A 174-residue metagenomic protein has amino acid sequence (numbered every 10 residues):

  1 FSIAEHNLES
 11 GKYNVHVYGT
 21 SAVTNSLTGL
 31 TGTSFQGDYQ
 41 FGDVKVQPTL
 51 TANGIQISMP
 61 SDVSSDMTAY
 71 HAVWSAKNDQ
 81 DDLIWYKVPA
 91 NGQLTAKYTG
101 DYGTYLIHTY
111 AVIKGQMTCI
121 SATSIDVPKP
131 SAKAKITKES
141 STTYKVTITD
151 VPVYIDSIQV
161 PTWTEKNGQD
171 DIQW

Functional and structural regions predicted by a protein language model:
A4-K12, A96-T104, P152: Surface-exposed, short loops/turns at beta-strand junctions within beta-sandwich domains
N14-T20, A72, L106-V112, P161: Extracellular recognition modules
N25-D38, M117-V127: Edge beta-strands of extracellular beta-sandwich domains
D38-A52, V127-S141: Short, compositionally biased P/S/T/A/G/V-rich stretches that sit at domain boundaries
N53-I57, T142-V146: Structural beta-strand segments of beta-rich domains
D62-T68, V151-S157: Short proline/glycine-enriched turn/loop motifs at strand-loop junctions of beta-rich domains
T68-A72, S157-P161, Q173: Beta-strand signatures of extracellular beta-sandwich domains
W85-A90: Short beta-strand segments within Ig-like beta-sandwich modules, predominantly Fibronectin type-III
